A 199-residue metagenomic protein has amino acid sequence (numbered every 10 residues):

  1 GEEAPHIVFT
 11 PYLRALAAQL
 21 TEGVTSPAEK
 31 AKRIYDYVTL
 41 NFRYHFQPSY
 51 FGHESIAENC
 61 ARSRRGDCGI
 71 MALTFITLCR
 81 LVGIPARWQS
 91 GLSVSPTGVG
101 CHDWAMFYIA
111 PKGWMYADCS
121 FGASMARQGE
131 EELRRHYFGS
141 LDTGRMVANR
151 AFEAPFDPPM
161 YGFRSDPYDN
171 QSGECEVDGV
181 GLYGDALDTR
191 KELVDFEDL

Functional and structural regions predicted by a protein language model:
G1-R62: Acidic low-complexity segments
A4, E22, R62-G66, V94-P96 (+1 more regions): Alpha-helix capping and helix-loop boundary segments enriched in small/acidic/polar residues
F9, S26, K30, T97 (+1 more regions): Generic detector of ordered secondary-structure context
Q19, P48, G66-D67, A123 (+1 more regions): A generic structural micro-environment signature that highlights single residues at secondary-structure boundaries
K30-I34, R64-C79: Active-site nucleophilic cysteine motif
S55-N59, G100, A126, D169: Short, surface-exposed, charged/polar-biased interaction segments
I70-G162: Hydrophobic/aromatic-rich core segments of domains that either
G139-L199: Low-complexity, Gly/Ser/Thr/Pro-rich intrinsically disordered linker/tail segments
